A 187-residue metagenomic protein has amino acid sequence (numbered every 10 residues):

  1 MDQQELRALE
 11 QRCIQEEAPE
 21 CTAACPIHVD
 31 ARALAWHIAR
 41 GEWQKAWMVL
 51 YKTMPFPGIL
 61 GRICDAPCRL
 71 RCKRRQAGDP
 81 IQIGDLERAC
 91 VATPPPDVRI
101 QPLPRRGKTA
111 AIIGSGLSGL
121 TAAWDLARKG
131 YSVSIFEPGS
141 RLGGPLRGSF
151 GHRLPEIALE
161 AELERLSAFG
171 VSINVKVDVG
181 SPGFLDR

Functional and structural regions predicted by a protein language model:
M1-P104, T109: Ferredoxin-type iron-sulfur electron-transfer modules and their immediate structural context
H28-R40, K45-L50, P80-I81, I113-V179: Beta1-alpha1 glycine-rich phosphate/pyrophosphate-binding loop at the start of Rossmann-like nucleotide-binding domains
G183-F184: Short acidic active-site motifs
